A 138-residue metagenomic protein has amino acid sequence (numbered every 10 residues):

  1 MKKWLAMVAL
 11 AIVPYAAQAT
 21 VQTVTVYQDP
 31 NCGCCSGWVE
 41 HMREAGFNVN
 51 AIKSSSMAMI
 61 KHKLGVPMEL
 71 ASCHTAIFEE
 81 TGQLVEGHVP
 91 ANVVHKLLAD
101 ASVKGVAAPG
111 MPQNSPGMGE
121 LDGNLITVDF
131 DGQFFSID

Functional and structural regions predicted by a protein language model:
M1-W4: Positively charged n-region of N-terminal signal peptides that target proteins for export
V8-Q18: Hydrophobic h-region of N-terminal signal peptides that target proteins for export in Gram-negative bacteria
A19-A45: Local sequence-structure signature of Cys/Sec-based thiol-disulfide redox active-site neighborhoods
T23-V24, F47-V49, E80-Q83: Short active-site oxyanion
D29-S36, A51-S55, H88: Soluble non-cytosolic domains of exported or imported proteins
V39-A58: Conserved helix-turn-beta segment immediately C-terminal to the redox Cys motif in thioredoxin-like folds
K63-D138: Thiol/selenol-based redox catalytic cores and closely related redox-interacting motifs
